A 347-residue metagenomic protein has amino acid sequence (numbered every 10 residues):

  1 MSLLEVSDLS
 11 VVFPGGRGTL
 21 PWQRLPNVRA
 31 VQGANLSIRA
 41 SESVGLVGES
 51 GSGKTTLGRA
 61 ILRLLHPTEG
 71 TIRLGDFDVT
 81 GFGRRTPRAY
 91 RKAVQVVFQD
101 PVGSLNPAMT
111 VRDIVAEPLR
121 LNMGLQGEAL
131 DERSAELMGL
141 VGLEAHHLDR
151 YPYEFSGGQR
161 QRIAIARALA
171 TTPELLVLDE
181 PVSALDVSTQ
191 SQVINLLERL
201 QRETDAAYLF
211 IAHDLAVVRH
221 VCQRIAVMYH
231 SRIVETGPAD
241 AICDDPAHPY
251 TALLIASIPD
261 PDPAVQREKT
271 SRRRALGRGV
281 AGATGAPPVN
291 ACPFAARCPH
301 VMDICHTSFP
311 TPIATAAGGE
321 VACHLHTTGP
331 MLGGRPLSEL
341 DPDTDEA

Functional and structural regions predicted by a protein language model:
S2, G15-W22, N27, P238-A347: Short catalytic/signature loops enriched in Gly
L20-L25, V79-Q95, D113, L121 (+3 more regions): ABC ATPase NBD coupling module
G70-G81: Conserved ABC transporter NBD signature motif
F77-D78, E128-H146, I255-A256: Conserved ABC ATPase "signature" region
Y151-F155, Q159: Conserved ABC ATPase signature
A170-E174: A short, proline-enriched helix->beta-strand linker immediately N-terminal to the Walker B motif in ABC-type P-loop
L175-V177, P181-R267: P-loop NTP-binding/switch modules centered on Walker-like glycine-rich loops
